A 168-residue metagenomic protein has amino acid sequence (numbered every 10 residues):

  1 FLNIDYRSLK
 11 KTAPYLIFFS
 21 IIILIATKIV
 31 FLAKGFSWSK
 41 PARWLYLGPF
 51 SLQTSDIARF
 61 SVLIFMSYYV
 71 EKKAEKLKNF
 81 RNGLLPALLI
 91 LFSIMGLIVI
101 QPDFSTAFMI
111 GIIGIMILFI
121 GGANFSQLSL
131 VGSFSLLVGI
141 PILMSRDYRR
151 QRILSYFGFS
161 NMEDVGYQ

Functional and structural regions predicted by a protein language model:
F1-Q101, E163: Membrane-helix boundary/helix-loop-helix interface segments in multi-pass membrane proteins
I4, V99, A107, Y148 (+1 more regions): Residue-level signal for short amphipathic helical patches enriched in basic/charged and nearby hydrophobic residues
D5, I25-A26, F119, G139 (+2 more regions): Hydrophobic membrane-targeting signal helices
R7, Y68, T106, Q127 (+1 more regions): Short helix-terminus and kink motifs of transmembrane alpha helices, predominantly at the cytoplasmic interface
P14-S20, R81-V99, F104-M144, S155-Y156: Hydrophobic alpha-helical segments of polytopic membrane proteins
F31, T54-F60, G121-S129, R152-I153: Short, highly charged low-complexity linear segments
F36-W44, S129-Q168: Hydrophobic, glycine- and aromatic-enriched re-entrant/interface helices and adjoining loop segments
F65, Y69, G114, R152-S155: Alpha-helical scaffold segments in soluble metabolic enzymes
